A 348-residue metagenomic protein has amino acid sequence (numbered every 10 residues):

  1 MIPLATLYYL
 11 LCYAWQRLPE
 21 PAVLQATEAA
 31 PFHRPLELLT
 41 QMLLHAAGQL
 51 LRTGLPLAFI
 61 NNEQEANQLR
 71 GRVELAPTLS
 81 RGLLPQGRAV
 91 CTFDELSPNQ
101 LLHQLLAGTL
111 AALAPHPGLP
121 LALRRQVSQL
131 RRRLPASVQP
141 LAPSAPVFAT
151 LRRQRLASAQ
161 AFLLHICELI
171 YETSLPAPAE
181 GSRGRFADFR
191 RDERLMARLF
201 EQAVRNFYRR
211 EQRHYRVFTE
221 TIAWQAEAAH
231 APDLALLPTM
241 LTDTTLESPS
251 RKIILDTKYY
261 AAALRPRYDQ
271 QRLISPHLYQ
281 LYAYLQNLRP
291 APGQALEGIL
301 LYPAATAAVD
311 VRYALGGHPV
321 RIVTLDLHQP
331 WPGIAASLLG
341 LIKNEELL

Functional and structural regions predicted by a protein language model:
M1-R185: Terminal, charged accessory segments of proteins
L24-Q25, A149, F186-R191, A263-Q270: Glycine- and acidic
A66-G71, R133, R190, R194 (+2 more regions): Short amphipathic alpha-helical patches
H103, A107, G184, D188-F189 (+2 more regions): Nuclease catalytic cores
E193-L348: Catalytic core segments in nucleotide and nucleic-acid processing enzymes
